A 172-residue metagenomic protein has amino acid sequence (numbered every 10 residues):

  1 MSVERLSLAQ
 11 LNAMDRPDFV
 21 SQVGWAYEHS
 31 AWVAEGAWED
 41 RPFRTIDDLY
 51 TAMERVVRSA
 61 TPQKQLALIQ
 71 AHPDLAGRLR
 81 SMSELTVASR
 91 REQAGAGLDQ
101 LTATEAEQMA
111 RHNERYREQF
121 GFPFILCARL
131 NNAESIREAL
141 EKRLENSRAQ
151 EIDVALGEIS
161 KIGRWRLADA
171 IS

Functional and structural regions predicted by a protein language model:
E4, L8-A13, W25-Y27, W32-H112 (+2 more regions): Aromatic-anchored, charged helix-turn/loop surface patch used as a conserved interaction hotspot
F19: Surface-exposed, charge/polar-rich loops and edge strands
L101-S172: C-terminal non-catalytic interaction appendages of large macromolecular assemblies
